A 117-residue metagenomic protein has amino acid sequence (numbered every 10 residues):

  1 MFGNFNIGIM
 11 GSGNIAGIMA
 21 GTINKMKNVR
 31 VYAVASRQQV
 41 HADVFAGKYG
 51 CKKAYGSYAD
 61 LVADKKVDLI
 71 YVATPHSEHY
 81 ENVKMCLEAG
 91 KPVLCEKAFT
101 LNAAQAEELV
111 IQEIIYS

Functional and structural regions predicted by a protein language model:
M1-Y49: N-terminal Rossmann-like dinucleotide-binding module
A33, K53, D68-L69, P92: Short, Asp-centered acidic motifs that coordinate Mg2+ and/or phosphate in catalytic or ligand-binding sites
D43, Y58-V62: Short hydrophobic/charged patches on amphipathic alpha-helices used for structural packing and interfaces
V44-C51, E108-E113: Short, conserved SAM-binding/catalytic segment of Class I S-adenosyl-L-methionine-dependent methyltransferases
C51-Y58: Conserved SAM-binding strand-loop segment of SAM-dependent methyltransferases
D64-K66: Alpha-helix C-terminal capping/helix-to-coil transition sites in glycosyltransferase folds
L69-H76, Y80-S117: Beta-strand-loop-alpha-helix segment that lines the small-molecule cofactor/substrate pocket of alpha/beta enzymes
